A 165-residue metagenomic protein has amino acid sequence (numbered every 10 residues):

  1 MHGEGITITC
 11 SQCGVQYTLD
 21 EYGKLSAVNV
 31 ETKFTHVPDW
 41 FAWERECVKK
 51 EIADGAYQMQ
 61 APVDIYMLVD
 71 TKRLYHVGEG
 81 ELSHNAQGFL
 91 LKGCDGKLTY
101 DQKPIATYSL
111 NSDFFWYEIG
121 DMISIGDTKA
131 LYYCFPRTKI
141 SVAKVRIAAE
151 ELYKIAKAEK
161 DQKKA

Functional and structural regions predicted by a protein language model:
H2, Y17, E79-Q87, Y133-C134: Broad, structure-driven detector of short, well-ordered beta-strand segments within folded domains
H2-T32: Cys/His-rich short segments
I8, F89-L90, I123: Hydrophobic residues embedded in beta-strands of well-ordered beta-sheets
C13, H36-D39, S112: Acidic, low-complexity intrinsically disordered regions
Q16-T18, M67, R73-Y75, L91 (+2 more regions): Short, surface-exposed beta-strand/loop "edge" segments at domain boundaries and coil↔beta transitions
L25-S83: Anionic N-terminal interaction surfaces
K72-E81, N85-I119: Phosphoinositide-binding peripheral membrane targeting modules
P104-A165: Acidic, Ser/Thr- and proline-rich intrinsically disordered linker/docking segments of eukaryotic scaffolds
